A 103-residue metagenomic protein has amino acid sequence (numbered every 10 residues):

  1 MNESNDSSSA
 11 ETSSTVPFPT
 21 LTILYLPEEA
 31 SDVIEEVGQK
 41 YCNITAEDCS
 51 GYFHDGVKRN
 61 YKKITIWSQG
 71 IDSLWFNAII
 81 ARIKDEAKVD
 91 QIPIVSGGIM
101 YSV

Functional and structural regions predicted by a protein language model:
N2-V103: Positively charged, small/polar-rich N-terminal and surface patches that mediate targeting and assembly and bind
